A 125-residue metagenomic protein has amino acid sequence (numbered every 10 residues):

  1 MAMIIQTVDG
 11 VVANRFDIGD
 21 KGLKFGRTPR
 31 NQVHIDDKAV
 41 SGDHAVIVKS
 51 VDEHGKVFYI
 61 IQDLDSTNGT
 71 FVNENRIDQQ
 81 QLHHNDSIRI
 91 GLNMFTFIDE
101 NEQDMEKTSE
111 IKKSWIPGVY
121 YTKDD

Functional and structural regions predicted by a protein language model:
M1-A13, D20: Hydrophobic, helix-prone linear segments
A2-Q6, G55-V57, N93-D125: Regulatory inter-domain linker segments that are low-complexity and enriched for serine/threonine/proline
V8-G10, V51, T67, N101: Solvent-exposed strand-loop boundary residues in beta-sheet-rich modules
V12-R15, K56: Short, mixed charged/polar active-site loops that provide acid/base catalysis or chelate metal/phosphate cofactors
G19-L92: Forkhead-associated
